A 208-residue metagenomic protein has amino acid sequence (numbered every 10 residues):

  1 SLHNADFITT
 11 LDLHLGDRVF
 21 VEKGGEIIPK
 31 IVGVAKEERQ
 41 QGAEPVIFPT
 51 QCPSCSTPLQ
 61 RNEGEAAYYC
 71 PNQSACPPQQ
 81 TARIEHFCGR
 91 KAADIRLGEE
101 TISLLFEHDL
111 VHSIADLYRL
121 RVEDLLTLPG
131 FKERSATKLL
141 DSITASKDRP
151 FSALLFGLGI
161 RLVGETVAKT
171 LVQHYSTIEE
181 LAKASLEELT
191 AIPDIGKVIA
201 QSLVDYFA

Functional and structural regions predicted by a protein language model:
S1-D6: Short, structured beta-strand/loop micro-motifs enriched in basic residues and often containing a Trp
H14, E26-S56, R61-A208: Accessory alpha-helical DNA-binding modules that contact the DNA backbone or grooves
F20-E22: Hydrophobic beta-strand signal
